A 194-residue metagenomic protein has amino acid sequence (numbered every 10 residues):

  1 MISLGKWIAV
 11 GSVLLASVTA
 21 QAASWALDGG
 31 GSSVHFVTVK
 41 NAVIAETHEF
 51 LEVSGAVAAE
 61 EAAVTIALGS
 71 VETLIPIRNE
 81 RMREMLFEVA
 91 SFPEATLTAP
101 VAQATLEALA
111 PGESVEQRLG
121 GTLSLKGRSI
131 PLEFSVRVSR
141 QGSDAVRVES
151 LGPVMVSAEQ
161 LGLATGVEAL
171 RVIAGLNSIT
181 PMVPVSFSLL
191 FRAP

Functional and structural regions predicted by a protein language model:
M1-I8: Bacterial N-terminal signal peptides that target proteins for export
I8-S17: Bacterial N-terminal signal peptides
A22-P194: Low-complexity, acidic/polar, glycine-enriched regions of mature
